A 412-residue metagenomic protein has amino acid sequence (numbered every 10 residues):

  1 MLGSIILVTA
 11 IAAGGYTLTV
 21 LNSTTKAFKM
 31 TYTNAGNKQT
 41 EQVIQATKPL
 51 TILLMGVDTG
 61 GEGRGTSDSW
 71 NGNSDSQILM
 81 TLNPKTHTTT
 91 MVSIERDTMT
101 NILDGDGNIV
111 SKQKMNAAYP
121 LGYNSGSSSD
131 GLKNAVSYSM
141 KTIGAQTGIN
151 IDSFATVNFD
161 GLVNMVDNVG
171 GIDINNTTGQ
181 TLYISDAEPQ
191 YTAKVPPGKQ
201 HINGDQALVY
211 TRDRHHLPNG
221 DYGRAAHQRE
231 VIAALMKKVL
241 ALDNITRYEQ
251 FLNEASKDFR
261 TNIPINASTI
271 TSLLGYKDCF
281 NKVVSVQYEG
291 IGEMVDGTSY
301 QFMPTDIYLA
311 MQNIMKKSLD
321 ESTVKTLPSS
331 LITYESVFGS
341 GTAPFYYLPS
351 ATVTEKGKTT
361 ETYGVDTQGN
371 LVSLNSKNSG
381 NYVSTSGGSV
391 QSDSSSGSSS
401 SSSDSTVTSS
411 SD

Functional and structural regions predicted by a protein language model:
M1-S4, A12-D412: Non-catalytic, solvent-exposed segments at the cell envelope interface
